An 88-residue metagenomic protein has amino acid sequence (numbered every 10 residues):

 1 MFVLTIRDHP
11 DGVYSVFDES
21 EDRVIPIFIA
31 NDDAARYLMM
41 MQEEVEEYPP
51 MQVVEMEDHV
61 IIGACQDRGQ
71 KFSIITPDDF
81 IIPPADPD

Functional and structural regions predicted by a protein language model:
M1-D88: Conserved NAD+-utilizing ADP-ribose enzyme module
